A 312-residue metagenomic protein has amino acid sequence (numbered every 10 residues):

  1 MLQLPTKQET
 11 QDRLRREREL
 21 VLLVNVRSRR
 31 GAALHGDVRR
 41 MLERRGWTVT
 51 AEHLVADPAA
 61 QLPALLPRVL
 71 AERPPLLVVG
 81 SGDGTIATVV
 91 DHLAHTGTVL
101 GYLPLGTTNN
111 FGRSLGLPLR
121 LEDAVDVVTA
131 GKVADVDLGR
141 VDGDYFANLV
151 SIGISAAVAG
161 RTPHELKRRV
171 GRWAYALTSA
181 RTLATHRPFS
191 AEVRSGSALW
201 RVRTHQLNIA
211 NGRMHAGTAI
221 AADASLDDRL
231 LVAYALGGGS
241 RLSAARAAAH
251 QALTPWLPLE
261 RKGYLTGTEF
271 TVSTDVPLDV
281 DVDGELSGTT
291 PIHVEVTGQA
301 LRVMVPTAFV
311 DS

Functional and structural regions predicted by a protein language model:
M1-L76, A87, V310-S312: ATP/NTP phosphate-donor binding region
L2-E9, L14, S195, R201 (+2 more regions): ATP/nucleoside-binding phosphotransfer catalytic cores, i.e., glycine-rich phosphate-binding loops
E19, D144-Y145, S190, L199 (+7 more regions): Structural motif
L23, A32, G36, R45 (+2 more regions): Catalytic core of DAGKc-family lipid kinases
V26, G80-G82, L103-L105: Glycine-rich beta-strand-to-loop/alpha-helix junction loops that act as flexible
G84-V89, N110: Short glycine/serine/threonine-rich phosphate/pyrophosphate-binding segments that cradle anionic phosphate groups
S151, N208-A222, L286: Glycine-rich phosphate/pyrophosphate-binding beta-alpha loops
H164-A174, H215-A219, D223-S243: Gly/Ser/Thr-rich active-site loops/lids in small-molecule metabolic enzymes that frequently grip phosphoryl groups
